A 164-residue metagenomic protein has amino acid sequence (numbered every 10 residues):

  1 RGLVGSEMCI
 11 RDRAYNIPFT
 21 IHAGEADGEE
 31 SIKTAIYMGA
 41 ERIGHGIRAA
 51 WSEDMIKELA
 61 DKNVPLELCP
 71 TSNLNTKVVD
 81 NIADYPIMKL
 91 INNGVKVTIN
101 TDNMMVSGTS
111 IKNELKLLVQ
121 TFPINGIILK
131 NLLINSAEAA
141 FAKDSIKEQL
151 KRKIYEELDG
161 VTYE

Functional and structural regions predicted by a protein language model:
R1-G5, C9-I10: Single conserved hydrophobic/aromatic residue that forms the stacking wall/gate of nucleotide- or nucleobase-binding
S6, D27-M38, D54-E58, T76-M88 (+1 more regions): Histidine/acidic-residue-rich catalytic or RNA/ligand-binding cores of hydrolases and nuclease-related proteins
R11-V78: Active-site core of metal-dependent hydrolases
T20-A26, V95-S110: Short acidic/histidine-rich active-site segments
H22, H45-G46, D80, M104-G108 (+3 more regions): Hydrophobic alpha-helical scaffolding
A35-W51, K89-V97, L115-L129: Structural recognition of alpha->loop->beta junctions
D61-P65, D84-Y85, N92-K96: Active-site lining segments that contact anionic ligands and/or coordinate catalytic metals
P123-E164: Mid-to-C-terminal alpha-helical segments outside catalytic/metal-binding sites
